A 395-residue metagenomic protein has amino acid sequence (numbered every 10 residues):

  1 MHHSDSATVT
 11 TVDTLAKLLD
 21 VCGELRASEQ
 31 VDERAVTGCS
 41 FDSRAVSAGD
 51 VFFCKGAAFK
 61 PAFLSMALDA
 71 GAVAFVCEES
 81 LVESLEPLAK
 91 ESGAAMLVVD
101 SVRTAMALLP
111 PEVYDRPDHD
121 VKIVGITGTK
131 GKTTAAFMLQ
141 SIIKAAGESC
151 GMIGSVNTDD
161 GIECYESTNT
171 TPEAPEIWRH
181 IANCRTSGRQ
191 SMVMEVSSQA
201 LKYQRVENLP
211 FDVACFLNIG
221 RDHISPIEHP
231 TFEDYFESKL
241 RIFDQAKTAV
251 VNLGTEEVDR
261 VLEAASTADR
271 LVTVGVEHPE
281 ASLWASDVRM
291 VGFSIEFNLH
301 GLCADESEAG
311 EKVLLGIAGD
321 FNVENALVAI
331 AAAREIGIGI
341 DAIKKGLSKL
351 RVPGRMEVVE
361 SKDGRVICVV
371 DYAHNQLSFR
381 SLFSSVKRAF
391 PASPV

Functional and structural regions predicted by a protein language model:
M1-L108, L314, A318, I338: N-terminal leader/targeting and accessory segments in enzymes
V51-F53, V76, V193-E195, C215 (+2 more regions): Structural motif
G56-F59, V352, Q376-V395: Active-site beta-alpha connecting loops in nucleotide-dependent enzymes
L64-L68, L85-E86, Q140, I181 (+2 more regions): Generic hydrophobic/aromatic pocket-lining and core-packing "Φ" positions
E83-L85, A89, T186-S187, K202 (+3 more regions): Acidic, Mg2+-coordinating active-site environments of NTP-dependent enzymes
T104-L253, E257-D269, F390: Phosphate-binding loop of NTP-binding sites
M106, P110, L139, I143 (+2 more regions): Buried hydrophobic packing segments
